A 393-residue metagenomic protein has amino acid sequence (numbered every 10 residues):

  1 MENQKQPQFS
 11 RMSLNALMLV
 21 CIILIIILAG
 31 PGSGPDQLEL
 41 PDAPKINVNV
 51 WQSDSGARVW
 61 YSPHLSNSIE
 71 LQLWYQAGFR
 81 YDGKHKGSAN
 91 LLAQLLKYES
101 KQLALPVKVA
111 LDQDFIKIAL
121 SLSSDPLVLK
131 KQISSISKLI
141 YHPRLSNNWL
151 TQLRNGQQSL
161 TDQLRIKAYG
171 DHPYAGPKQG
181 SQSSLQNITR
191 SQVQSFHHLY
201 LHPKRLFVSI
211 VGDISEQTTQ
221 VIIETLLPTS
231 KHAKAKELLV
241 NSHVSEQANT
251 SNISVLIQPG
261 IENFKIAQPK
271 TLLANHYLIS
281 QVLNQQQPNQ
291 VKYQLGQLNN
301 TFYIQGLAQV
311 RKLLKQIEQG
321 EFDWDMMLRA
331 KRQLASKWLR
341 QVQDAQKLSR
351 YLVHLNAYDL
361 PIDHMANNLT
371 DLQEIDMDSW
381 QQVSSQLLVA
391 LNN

Functional and structural regions predicted by a protein language model:
E2-A104, H197-P288, N392-N393: His/Glu-rich zincin catalytic helix
E2-R11, L28, P35-L38, L105-F196 (+2 more regions): Acidic/histidine-enriched segments that form metal/cofactor-coordinating and catalytic pocket/exosite environments
G56, L73, N90-L92, I118 (+9 more regions): Buried hydrophobic packing residues in well-ordered domains
H64-S66, V109-D114, A175-G176, H198-K204 (+2 more regions): Short, flexible turn/loop "capping" segments at secondary-structure junctions
L73-G83, I116-P126, S137-L145, Q179-S184 (+5 more regions): Second-shell loop/turn segments in exported
A77-F79, L92-S100, L111, P126 (+13 more regions): Sec/Tat-exported extracytoplasmic proteins
V128-Q132, T218-I222, G306, V310-L313: Hydrophobic side chains in well-ordered alpha-helices
E246-I257, Q287-K312: A glycine-rich, aromatic-flanked flexible loop/lid motif
